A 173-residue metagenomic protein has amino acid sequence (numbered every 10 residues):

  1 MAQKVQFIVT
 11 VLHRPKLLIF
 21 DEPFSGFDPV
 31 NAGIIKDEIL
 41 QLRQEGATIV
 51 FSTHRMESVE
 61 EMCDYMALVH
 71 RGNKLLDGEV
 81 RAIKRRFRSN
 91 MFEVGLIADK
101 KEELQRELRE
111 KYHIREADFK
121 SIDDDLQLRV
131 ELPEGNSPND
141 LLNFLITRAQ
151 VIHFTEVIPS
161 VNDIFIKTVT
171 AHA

Functional and structural regions predicted by a protein language model:
M1-H70, L75-L76: ABC transporter nucleotide-binding domains
R81-R86: Short acidic-hydrophobic catalytic motif
R88-N90: Interdomain coupling/hinge region of P-loop NTPase helicase/AAA+ cores
F92-D163, K167-A171: Short, charged/small-residue-rich alpha-helical element at the C-terminal edge of ABC transporter nucleotide-binding
